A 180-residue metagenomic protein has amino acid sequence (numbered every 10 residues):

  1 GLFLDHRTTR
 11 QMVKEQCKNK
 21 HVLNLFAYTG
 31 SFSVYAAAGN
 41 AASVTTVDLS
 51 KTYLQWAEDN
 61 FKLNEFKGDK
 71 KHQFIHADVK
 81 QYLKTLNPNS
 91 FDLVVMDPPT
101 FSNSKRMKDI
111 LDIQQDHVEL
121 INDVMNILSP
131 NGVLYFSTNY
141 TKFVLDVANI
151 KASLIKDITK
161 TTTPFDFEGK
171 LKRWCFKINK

Functional and structural regions predicted by a protein language model:
G1-K20: SAM-dependent Rossmann-like transferase core, predominantly class I methyltransferases with a strong bias toward
N19-Y28: Conserved class I S-adenosyl-L-methionine
T29-A41: Conserved SAM-binding loop of SAM-dependent methyltransferases across substrates and taxa, primarily the Class I
S43-D48: Conserved SAM-binding motif I beta-strand of class I
L49-L93: S-adenosyl-L-methionine
Y53, H76, L93-D123: Mobile active-site "lid"/loop adjacent to the S-adenosyl-L-methionine
L128-S129: Helix-to-beta-strand junctions that scaffold the AdoMet/dcAdoMet cofactor pocket in Class I SAM-dependent enzymes
V133-K180: C-terminal catalytic and target-recognition region of SAM-dependent MTase-like enzymes, primarily methyltransferases
